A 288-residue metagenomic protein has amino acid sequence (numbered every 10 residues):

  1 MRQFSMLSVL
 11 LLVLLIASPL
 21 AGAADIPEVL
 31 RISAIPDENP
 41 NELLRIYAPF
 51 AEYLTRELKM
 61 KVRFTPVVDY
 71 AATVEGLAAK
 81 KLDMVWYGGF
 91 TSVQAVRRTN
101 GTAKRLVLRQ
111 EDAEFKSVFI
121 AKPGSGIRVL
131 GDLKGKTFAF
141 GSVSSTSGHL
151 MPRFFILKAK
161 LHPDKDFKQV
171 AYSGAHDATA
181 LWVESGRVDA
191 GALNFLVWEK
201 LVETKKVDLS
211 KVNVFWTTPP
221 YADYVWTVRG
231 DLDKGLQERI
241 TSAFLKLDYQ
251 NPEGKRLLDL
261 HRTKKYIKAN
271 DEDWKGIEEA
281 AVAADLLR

Functional and structural regions predicted by a protein language model:
M1-V9: Bacterial N-terminal signal peptides that target proteins for export
S8-S18: Bacterial N-terminal signal peptides
P19-A23: Sec/Tat signal peptide C-region and signal peptidase I cleavage site
D25-T91: Extracytoplasmic small-molecule ligand-binding "clamshell" domains of the periplasmic binding protein/Venus flytrap
P27-A34, E38-P49, Y221-D223, T227-R288: An extracytoplasmic/periplasmic, membrane-proximal ligand-sensing/linker region
A71-V85, R98-T99, G131, A175-L196: Short helices/loops that flank or line small-molecule/ion binding pockets
L106-V129, W226-R229: Hydrophobic/proline-rich hinge and linker segments of small-molecule sensing/allosteric domains, predominantly
S125, K136-G235: Pocket-lining segment of extracytoplasmic ligand-binding domains
